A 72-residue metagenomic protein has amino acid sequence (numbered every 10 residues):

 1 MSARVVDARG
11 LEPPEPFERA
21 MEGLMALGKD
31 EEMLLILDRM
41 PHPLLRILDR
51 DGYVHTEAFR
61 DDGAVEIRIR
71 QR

Functional and structural regions predicted by a protein language model:
M1-G28: An N-terminal amphipathic alpha-helical segment
V5, L34, E66-R68: Beta-strand secondary-structure signal
E12, P41, D61-G63: Residues that cap or initiate secondary-structure elements
A26, R46, A58-R60: Sterically constrained small-residue positions within well-ordered secondary structures of folded domains
L34-V54: Short, structured protein-protein interaction patches enriched in aromatics and acidic/basic residues, typified by
G52-R72: C-terminal edge-of-domain segments
